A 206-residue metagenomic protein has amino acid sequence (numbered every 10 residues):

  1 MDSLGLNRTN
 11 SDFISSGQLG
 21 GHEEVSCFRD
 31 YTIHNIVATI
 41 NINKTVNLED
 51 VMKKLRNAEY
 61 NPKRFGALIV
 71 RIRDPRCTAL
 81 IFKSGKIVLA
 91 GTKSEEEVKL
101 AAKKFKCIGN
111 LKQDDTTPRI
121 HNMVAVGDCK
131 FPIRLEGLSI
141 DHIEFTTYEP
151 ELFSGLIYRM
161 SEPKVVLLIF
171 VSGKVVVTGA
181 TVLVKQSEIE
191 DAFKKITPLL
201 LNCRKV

Functional and structural regions predicted by a protein language model:
M1-V166, S172-K174, T181-V206: Intrinsically disordered, low-complexity polar/charged tails and linkers
